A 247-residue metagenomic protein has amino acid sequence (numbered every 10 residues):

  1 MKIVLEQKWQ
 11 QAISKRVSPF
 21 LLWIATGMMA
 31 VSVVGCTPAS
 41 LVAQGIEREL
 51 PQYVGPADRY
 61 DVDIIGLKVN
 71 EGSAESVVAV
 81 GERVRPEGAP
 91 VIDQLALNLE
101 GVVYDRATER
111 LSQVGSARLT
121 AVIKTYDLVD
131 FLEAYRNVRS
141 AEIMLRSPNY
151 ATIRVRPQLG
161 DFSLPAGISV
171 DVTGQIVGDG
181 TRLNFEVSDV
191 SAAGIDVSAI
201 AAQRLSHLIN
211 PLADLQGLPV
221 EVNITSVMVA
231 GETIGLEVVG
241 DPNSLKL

Functional and structural regions predicted by a protein language model:
M1-A89, P242-L247: Hydrophobic membrane-targeting and insertion signals
G55-D161: N-terminal beta-strand/beta-hairpin edge segment
L67, Q175-D179, A230: Short beta-strand micro-motifs enriched in acidic
V78, T152, N184, G235-E237: General beta-strand recognition
Y135, S147, R182-S226: Extended amphipathic ligand-handling, pore-lining, and cofactor/metal-binding catalytic surfaces
I143, G174-I176, V227: A structural signal for short hydrophobic beta-strand segments in well-ordered beta-sheet cores
N149-Q203: Short helix-loop boundary/capping segments
V227-L247: A cross-kingdom marker for long, charged
